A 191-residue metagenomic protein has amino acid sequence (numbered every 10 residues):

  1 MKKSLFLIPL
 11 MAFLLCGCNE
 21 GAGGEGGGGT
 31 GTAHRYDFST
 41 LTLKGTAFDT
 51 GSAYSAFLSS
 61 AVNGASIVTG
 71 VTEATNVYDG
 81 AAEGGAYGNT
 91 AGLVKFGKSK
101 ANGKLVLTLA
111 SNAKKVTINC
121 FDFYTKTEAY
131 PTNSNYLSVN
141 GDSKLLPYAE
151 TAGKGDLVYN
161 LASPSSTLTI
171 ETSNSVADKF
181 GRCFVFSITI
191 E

Functional and structural regions predicted by a protein language model:
K3-I8, L14-T40: Bacterial Sec-dependent N-terminal signal peptides
L5-F6, M11, T72, S175: Intrinsically disordered, low-complexity repeat segments enriched in small/polar residues
A12, S59, T75, D79-E83 (+1 more regions): N-terminal start and proteolytic maturation junction detector
Y36, T40-Y54, L58-A65, Y78 (+1 more regions): Terminal, low-complexity interaction segments
G64-E73: Predominantly extracellular/luminal regions of secreted and cell-surface proteins, especially disulfide-bonded
E83-K115, F121-F123, K154-V158, G181-S187: Short beta-strands within extracellular/lumenal beta-sheet-rich domains
K98, L109-S111, T117-Y148: Extracellular ligand-binding interfaces
